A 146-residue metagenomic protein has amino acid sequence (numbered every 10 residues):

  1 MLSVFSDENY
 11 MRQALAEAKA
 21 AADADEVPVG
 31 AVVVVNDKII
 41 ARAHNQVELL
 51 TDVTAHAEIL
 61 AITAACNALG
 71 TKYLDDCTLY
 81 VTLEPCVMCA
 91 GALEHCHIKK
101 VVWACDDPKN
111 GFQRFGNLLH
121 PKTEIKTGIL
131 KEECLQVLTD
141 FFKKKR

Functional and structural regions predicted by a protein language model:
M1-A22, P85-R146: Zinc-dependent deaminase
A14, A18-A21, A31, A41 (+2 more regions): Small-residue (primarily alanine) positions within well-ordered alpha-helices, especially packing/interaction faces
D25-V29, D75: Short, basic and Ser/Thr-rich N-terminal targeting/leader segments
V29-D37: Short beta-strand scaffold segments in enzyme catalytic cores
A31, G70-T71, F115-N117: Short secondary-structure boundary/capping segments
I40-V47, K122-E124: Short beta->alpha transition motifs characteristic of CBS
L49-I59: A short, polar/charged loop-to-alpha-helix boundary motif
T71-L83: Immediate flanking context of iron-sulfur cluster ligation sites
